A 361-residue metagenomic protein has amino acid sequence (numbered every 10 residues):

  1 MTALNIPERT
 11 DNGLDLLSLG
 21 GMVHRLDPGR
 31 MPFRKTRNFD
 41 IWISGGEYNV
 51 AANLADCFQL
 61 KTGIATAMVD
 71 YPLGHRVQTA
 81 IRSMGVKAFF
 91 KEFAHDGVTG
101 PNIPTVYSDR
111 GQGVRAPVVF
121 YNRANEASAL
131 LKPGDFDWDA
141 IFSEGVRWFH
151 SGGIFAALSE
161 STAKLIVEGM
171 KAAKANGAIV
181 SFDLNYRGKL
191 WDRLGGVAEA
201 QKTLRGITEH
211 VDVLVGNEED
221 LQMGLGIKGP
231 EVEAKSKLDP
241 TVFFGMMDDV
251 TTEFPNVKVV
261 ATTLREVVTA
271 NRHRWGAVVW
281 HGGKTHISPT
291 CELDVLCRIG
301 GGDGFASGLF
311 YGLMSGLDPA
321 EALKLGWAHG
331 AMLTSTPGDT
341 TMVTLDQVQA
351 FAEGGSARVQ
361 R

Functional and structural regions predicted by a protein language model:
M1-R34: Positively charged, low-complexity intrinsically disordered leader regions
P32-A52: Short catalytic helix/loop segments, enriched in acidic residues and glycine and frequently bearing histidine
W42, V50-K61, S83, G312-S315: Alpha-helix C-terminal capping segments
K61-G153, N176, Q349-R361: Conserved N-terminal subdomain of the carbohydrate kinase-like
K164-G177, K202-H210: Catalytic-core regions built around general acid/base machinery
K174-I179, F254-K258: A short helix->loop->beta-strand "cap" motif at the edges of active sites that frequently abuts
K189-G283: Conserved phosphate/ATP/ADP-binding segment of small-molecule kinases
A270, H286-G355, V359-R361: Conserved post-catalytic alpha-helical subdomain immediately downstream of the catalytic base and nucleotide-binding
